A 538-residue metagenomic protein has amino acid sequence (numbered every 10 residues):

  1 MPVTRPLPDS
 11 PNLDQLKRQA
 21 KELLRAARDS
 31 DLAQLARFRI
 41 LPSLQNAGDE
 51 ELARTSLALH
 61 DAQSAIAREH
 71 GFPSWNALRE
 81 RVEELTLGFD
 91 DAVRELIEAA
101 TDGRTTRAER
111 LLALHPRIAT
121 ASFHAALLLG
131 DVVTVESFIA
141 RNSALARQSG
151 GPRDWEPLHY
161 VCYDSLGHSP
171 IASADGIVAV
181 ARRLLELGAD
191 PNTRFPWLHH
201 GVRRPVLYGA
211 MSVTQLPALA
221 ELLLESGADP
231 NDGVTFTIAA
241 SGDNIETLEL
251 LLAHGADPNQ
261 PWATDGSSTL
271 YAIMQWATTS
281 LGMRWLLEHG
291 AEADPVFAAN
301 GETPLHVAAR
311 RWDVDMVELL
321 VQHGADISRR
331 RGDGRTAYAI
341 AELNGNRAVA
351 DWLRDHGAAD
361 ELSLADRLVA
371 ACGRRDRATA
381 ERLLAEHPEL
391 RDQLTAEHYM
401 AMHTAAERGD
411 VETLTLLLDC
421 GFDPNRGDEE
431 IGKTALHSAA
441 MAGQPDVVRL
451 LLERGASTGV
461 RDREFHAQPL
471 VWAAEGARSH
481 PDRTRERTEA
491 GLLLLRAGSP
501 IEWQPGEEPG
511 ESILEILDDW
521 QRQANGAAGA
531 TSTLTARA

Functional and structural regions predicted by a protein language model:
P2-E109, L129: Intrinsically disordered, low-complexity eukaryotic regions enriched in glycine, serine and charged residues
T55-R81, V307-H356: Extended, hydrophobic interaction surfaces within ordered domains
L87-E98, I118, E342-R382, E386 (+1 more regions): Ankyrin-repeat-protein effector appendages
D90-I97, I118-A125, R147-H168, R194-M211 (+9 more regions): Ankyrin-repeat boundary/"N-cap" motif
E98-T101, A125-D131, Y160-I177, G201-L216 (+9 more regions): Ankyrin repeat A-helix N-terminal signature
R107, T134, V180, A218-L219 (+8 more regions): Conserved ankyrin/ankyrin-like repeat signature
L112-P116, I139-L145, R182-D190, E221-A228 (+8 more regions): Ankyrin repeat domain, specifically the short helix-to-loop turn at the C-terminus of the second helix of each repeat
E302, H306-R330, P445-L493: Ankyrin-repeat and related helical/solenoid repeat scaffolds used for protein-protein interactions
